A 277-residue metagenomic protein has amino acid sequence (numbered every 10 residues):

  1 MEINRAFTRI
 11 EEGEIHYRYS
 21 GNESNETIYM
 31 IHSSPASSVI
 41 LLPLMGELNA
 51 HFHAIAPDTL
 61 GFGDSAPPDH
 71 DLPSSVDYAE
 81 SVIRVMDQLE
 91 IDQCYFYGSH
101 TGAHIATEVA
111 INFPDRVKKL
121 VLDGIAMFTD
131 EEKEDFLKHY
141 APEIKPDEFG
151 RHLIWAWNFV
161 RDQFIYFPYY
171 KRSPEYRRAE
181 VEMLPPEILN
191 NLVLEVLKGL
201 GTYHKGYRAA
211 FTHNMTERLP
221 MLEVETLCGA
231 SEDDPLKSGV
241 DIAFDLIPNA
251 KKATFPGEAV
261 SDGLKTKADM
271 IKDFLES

Functional and structural regions predicted by a protein language model:
M1-Y29, A50-F52, I91-D92, K265-T266 (+1 more regions): Alpha/beta-hydrolase fold catalytic core
G13-A66: Conserved HGGG/HGGXW glycine-rich cap/lid loop of the alpha/beta-hydrolase fold
P43-G46, A56-T101, L264-K265: Active-site loop/oxyanion-hole signature of alpha/beta-hydrolase fold enzymes
I111, K118-L153: Flexible "cap/lid" loop of the alpha/beta hydrolase fold
V181-M215: Hydrophobic, aromatic-rich cap/lid helix
L222, C228-A230: Short beta-strand/loop motif that positions the catalytic acidic residue of the alpha/beta-hydrolase fold
E232-K237: Acidic catalytic loop of the alpha/beta-hydrolase fold
N249-S277: Catalytic active-site module of serine/aspartate enzymes centered on a nucleophile-bearing elbow/loop
